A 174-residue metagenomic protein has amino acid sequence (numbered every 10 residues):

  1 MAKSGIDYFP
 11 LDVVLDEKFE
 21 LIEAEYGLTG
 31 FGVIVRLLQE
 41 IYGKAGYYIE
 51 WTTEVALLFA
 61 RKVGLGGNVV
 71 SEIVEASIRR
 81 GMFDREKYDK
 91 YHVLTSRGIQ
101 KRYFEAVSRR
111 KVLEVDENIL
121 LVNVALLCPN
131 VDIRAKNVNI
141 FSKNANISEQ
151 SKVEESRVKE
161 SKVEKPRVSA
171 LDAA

Functional and structural regions predicted by a protein language model:
M1-A45: Short recognition helix of helix-turn-helix/winged-helix DNA-binding domains
M1-P10, E17, L57, R61-A174: Winged-helix/helix-turn-helix nucleic-acid-interaction surface
G27-F31, Y48-T52, G67-S71: Alpha-helix N-cap/helix-initiation sites
A45-R61: Short acidic, hydrophobic short linear motifs in intrinsically disordered regions
